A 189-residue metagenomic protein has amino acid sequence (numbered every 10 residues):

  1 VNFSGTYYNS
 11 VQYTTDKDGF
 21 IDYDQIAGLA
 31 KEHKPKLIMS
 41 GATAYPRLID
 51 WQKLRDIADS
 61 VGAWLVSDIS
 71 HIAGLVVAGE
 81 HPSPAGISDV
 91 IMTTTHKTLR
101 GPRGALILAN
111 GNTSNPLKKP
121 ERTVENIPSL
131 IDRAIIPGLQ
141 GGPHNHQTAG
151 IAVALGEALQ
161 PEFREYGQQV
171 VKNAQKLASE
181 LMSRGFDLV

Functional and structural regions predicted by a protein language model:
V1-D187: Conserved PLP-enzyme active-site core in the AAT-like
